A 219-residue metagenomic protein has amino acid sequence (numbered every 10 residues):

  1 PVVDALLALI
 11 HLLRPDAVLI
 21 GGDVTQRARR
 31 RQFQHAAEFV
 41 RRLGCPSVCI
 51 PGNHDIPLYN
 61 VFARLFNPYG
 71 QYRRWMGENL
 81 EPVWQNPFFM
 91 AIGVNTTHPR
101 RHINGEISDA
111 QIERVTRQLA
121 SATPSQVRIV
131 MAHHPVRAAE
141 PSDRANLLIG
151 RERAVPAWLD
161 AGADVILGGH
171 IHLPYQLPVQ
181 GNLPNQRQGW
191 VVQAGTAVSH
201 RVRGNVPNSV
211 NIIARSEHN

Functional and structural regions predicted by a protein language model:
P1-H35, F39-R42: N-terminal active-site segment of His-dependent metallophosphoesterases
V2, R31-F33, I107, Q111 (+3 more regions): Residues at alpha-helix caps and immediate loop-helix transition turns in enzyme cores, especially N- and C-cap
P15, G44, T123-V127: A general structural motif
A17-D23, S47-N53, N95, I129-H133 (+2 more regions): Active-site neighborhood of phospho(di)ester-bond hydrolases with catalytic His/Asp-centered motifs
Q26-R31, N53-V61, P99-H102, P135-E140 (+2 more regions): Active-site environment of divalent metal-dependent phosphoester hydrolases
Q34-R117, A122, P156-A157, P184-Q188: Extended active-site neighborhood of metal-dependent phosphoesterases/phosphodiesterases
P124-A139: Short acidic, glycine-rich surface-loop motifs adjacent to enzyme active sites
D143-H218: Conserved beta-sheet core of the metallophosphoesterase superfamily
